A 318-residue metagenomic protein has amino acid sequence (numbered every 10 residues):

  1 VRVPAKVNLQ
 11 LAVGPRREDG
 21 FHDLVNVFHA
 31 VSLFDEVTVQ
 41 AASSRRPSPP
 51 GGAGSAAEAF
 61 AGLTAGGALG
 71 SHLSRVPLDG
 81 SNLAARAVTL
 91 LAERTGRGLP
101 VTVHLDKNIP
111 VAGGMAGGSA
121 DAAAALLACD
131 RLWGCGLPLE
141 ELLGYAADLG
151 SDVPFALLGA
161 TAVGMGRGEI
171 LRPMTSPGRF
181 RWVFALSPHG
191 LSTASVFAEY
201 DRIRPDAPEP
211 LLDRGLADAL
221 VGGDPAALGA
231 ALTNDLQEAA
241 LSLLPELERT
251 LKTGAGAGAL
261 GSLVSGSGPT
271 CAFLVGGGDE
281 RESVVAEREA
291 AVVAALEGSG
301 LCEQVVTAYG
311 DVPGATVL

Functional and structural regions predicted by a protein language model:
V1-G113, R131, C135, L139-E140 (+3 more regions): ATP-binding N-lobe of GHMP and related small-molecule kinases
L9, V37-V39, A84, G118 (+5 more regions): Residue-level signal for inorganic ion chemistry
Q10, E36, T161-V163, W182-F184 (+1 more regions): Conserved hydrophobic/aromatic beta-strand scaffold that supports enzyme active sites
N26-F28, L143, V153, E169-T175: A generic local secondary-structure boundary/capping motif
A30, V39-A42, P210, E289 (+1 more regions): Acyltransferase
P77, H104-W133, S151, L260-V275: Glycine/serine-rich anion-binding loops at beta->alpha junctions that coordinate negatively charged ligand groups
A122, L126-V163, R167: Contiguous, small/hydrophobic- and glycine-enriched helical/loop subdomains that border and often "cap" functional
L158, G164-G261, G276-A286, V293-E297 (+1 more regions): Conserved, helical-rich catalytic subdomain that frames metal- and/or nucleotide-binding sites in enzyme alpha/beta
